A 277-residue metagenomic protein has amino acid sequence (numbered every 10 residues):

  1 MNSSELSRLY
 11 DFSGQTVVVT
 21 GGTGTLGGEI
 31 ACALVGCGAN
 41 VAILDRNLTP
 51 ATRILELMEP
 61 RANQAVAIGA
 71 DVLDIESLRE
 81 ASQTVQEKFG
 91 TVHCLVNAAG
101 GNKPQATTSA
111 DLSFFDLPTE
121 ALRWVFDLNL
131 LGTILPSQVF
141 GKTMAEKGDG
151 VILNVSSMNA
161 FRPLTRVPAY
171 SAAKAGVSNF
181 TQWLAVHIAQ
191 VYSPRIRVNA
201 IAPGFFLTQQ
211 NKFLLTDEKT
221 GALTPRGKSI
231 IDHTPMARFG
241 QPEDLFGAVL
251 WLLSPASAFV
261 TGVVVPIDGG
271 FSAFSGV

Functional and structural regions predicted by a protein language model:
N2-L9, V249-L250, T261-V277: Short C-terminal tail/terminal secondary-structure segment of NAD(P)H-dependent dehydrogenase/reductase domains
R8-A42: Canonical Rossmann dinucleotide-binding motif of NAD(H)/NADP(H)-dependent dehydrogenases/reductases, specifically
E80-E87, A106-D127: Active-site Tyr-X3-Lys motif and surrounding loop/helix of classical short-chain dehydrogenase/reductase
G101, F115-I134, D149, L153 (+2 more regions): Catalytic Tyr-X3-Lys loop
W124-E146, A185-Q190, S254: Amphipathic alpha-helical dimer-interface segment in Rossmann-like NAD(P)H-dependent oxidoreductases
S137, A173, T181: Active-site helix of classical SDR
S157: Residue(s) in the substrate-gating loop at a strand-loop-helix junction that position the organic substrate next
Y192, R197, V260-G262: Short, small/polar-rich loop/turn modules that mediate ligand/substrate recognition or access, typified
